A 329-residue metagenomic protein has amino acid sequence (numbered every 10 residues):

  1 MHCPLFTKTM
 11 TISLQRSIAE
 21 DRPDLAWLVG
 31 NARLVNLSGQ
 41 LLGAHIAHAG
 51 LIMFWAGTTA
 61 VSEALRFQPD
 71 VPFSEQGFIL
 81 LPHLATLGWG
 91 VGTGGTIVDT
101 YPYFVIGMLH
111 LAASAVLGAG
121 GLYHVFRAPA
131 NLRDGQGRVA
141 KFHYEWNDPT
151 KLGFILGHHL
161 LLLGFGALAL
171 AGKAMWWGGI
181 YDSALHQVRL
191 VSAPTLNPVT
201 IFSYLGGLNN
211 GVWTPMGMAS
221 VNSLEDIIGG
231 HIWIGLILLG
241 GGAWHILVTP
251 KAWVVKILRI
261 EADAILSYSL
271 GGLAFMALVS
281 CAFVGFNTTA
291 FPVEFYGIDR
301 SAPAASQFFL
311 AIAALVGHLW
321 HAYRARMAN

Functional and structural regions predicted by a protein language model:
H2-N329: Membrane-embedded and interfacial regions of multi-pass energy-transducing membrane proteins
